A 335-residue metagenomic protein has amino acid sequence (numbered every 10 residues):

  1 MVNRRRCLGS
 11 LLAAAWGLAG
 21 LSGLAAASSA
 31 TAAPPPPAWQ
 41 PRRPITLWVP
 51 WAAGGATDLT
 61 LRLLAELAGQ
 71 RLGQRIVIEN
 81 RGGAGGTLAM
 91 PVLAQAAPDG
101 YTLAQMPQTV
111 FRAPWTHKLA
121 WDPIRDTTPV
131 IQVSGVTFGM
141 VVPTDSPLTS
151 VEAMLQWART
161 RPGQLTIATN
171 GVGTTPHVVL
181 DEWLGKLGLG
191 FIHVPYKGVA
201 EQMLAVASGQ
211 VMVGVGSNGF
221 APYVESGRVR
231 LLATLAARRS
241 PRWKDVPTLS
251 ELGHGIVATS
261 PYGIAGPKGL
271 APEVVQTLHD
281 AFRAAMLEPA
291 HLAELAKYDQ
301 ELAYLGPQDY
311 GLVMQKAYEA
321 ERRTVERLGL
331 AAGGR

Functional and structural regions predicted by a protein language model:
M1-A15: N-terminal secretory signal peptides and thylakoid transit peptides that target proteins across membranes
L18-S29: C-terminal segment of classical bacterial N-terminal signal peptides
S28-D126, Q164, V172, P176 (+4 more regions): N-terminal (or domain-start) structured segment
R42-P44, G185-K186, P272-R335: An extracytoplasmic/periplasmic, membrane-proximal ligand-sensing/linker region
Q95-Y101, W115-E201, L249, T259-E294: Hinge/capping helix and adjacent helix->loop/strand transition within the periplasmic-binding protein
T109-K118, E182-K186, M212-K244, R322: A ligand-binding cleft/hinge motif common to bilobed small-molecule-binding domains
F220-P289, K316-E319, G333-R335: C-terminal lobe and pocket-closing loops of periplasmic/extracytoplasmic Venus-flytrap solute-binding proteins
